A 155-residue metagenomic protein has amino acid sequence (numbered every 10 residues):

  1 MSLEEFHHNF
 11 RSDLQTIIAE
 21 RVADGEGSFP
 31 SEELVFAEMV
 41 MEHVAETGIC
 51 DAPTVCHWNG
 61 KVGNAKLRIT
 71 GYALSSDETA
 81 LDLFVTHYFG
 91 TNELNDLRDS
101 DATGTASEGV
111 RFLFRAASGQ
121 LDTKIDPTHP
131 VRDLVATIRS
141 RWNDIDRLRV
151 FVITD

Functional and structural regions predicted by a protein language model:
M1-K61: Acidic-basic catalytic patches of nuclease active cores, encompassing PD-(D/E)XK and other metal-cofactor nuclease
F6-D24, H87-D155: Catalytic cores of nucleic-acid endonucleases
K61-R68, D77: A short catalytic or substrate-binding loop motif that flags glycine-/basic-rich loops and adjacent residues that bind
V62, A73-S75, Y88, T154: Short, flexible loop/turn elements at secondary-structure junctions
L67-T70, D82, L148: Residue-level detector of short, conserved catalytic/binding motifs and their immediate flanks
A73-L83: Active-site beta-strand-loop-beta-strand hairpin of nuclease catalytic cores that positions key catalytic residues
